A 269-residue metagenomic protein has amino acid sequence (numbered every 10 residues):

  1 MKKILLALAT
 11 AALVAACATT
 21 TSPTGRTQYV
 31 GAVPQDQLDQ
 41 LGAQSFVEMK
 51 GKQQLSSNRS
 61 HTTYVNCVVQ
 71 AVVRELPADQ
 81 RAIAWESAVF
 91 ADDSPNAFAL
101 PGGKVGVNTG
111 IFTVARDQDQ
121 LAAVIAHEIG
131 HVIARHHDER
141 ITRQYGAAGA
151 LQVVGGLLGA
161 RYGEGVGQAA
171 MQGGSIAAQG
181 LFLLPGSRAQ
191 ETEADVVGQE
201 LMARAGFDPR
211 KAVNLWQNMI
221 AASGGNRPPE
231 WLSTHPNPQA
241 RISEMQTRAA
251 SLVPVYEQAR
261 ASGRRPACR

Functional and structural regions predicted by a protein language model:
K2-L6, C17-R269: A Zn2+-metalloprotease active-site environment signal
